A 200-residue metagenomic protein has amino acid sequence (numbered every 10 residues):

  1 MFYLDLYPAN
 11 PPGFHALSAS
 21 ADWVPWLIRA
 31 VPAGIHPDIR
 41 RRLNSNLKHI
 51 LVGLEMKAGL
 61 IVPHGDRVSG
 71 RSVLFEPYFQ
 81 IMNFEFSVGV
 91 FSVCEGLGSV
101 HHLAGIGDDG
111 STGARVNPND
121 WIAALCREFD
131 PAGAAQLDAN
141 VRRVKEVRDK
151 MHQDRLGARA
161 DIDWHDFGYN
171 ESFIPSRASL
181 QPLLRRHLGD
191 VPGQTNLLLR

Functional and structural regions predicted by a protein language model:
M1-M82: Charged alpha-helical initiation segments
I35, I39-R42, F75-F86, G133-Q136 (+2 more regions): Non-transmembrane, amphipathic alpha-helical segments
P37, R41-N44, K48, V52 (+5 more regions): Generic structural signal for well-ordered, non-transmembrane alpha-helical segments in soluble/cytosolic regions
D66, F129-R200: Charge-enriched, short contiguous segments at helix-coil
F79-G105: Short, hydrophobic, well-ordered secondary-structure elements
G89-V90, L97, P118-W121, L137-V147: Amphipathic alpha-helical interface surfaces
H101-H102, G110, R159-I162: Short catalytic/ligand-binding loop motif for oxyanion handling, primarily in non-cytosolic enzymes, centered on
A104-G133, D166: Short, charged amphipathic alpha-helical segments flanked by flexible coils
